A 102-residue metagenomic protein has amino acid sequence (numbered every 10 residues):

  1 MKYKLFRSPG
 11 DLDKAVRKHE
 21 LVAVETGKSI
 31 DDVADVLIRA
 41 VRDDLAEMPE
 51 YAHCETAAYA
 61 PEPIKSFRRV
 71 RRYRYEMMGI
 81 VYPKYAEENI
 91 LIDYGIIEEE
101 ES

Functional and structural regions predicted by a protein language model:
M1, A23, Y75-M77: Hydrophobic residues positioned within well-ordered beta-strands of beta-sheet architectures
M1-E20: Short aromatic-glycine-(Arg/Gly/Cys) micro-motifs in beta-strand/loop hairpins
S8, G27-S29, E87: Intrinsically disordered, low-complexity coil/linker segments enriched for acidic/polar and small residues
R17-D31: A short, exposed loop/beta-hairpin motif centered on an aromatic-Gly-Thr core
R39-S102: Short, mixed-charge low-complexity intrinsically disordered segments
